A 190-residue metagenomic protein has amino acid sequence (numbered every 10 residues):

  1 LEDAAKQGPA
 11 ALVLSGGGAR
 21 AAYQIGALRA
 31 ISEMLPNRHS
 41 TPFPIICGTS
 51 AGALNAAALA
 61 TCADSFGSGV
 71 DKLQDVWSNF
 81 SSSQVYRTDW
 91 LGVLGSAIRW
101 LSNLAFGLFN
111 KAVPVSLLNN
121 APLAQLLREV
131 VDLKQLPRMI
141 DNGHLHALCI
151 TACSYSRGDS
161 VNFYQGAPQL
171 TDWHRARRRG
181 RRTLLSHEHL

Functional and structural regions predicted by a protein language model:
L1-D3: Non-catalytic, mobile gating and regulatory segments of ester bond hydrolases
A5-V13, G18-A121, L127, Y164-L185: Patatin-like phospholipase
A19, Y155-S156: Short glycine-rich anion-binding loops that position phosphate/pyrophosphate groups of nucleotides and phosphorylated
L54, S156-G158: Surface-exposed, flexible loop/turn segments at secondary-structure boundaries
L94-S102, H144-S154: Amphipathic alpha-helical surface "interface" segments used for docking/oligomerization or membrane association within
P114-A152, D159-F163: Active-site periphery "cap/insert" segments of enzyme catalytic domains
H187-L190: Acyltransferase
